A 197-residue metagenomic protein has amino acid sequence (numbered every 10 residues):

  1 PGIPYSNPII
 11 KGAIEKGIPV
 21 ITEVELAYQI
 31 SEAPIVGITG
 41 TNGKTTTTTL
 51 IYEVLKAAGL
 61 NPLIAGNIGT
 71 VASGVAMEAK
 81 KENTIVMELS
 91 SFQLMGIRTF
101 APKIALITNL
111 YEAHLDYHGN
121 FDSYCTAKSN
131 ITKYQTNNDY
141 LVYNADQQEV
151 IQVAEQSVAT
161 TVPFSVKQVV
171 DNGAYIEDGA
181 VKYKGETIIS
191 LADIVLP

Functional and structural regions predicted by a protein language model:
P1-A145, E149-A159: Phosphate-binding loop of NTP-binding sites
G119-D122, A159-P197: Adenine nucleotide phosphate-binding catalytic loops in nucleotide-utilizing enzymes
